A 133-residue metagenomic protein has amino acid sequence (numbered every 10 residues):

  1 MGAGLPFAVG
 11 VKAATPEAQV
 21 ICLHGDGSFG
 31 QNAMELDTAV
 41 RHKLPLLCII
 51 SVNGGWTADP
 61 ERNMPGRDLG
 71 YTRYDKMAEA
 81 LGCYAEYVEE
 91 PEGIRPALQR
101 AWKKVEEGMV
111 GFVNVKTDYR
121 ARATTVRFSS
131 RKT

Functional and structural regions predicted by a protein language model:
M1-T133: Thiamine diphosphate
